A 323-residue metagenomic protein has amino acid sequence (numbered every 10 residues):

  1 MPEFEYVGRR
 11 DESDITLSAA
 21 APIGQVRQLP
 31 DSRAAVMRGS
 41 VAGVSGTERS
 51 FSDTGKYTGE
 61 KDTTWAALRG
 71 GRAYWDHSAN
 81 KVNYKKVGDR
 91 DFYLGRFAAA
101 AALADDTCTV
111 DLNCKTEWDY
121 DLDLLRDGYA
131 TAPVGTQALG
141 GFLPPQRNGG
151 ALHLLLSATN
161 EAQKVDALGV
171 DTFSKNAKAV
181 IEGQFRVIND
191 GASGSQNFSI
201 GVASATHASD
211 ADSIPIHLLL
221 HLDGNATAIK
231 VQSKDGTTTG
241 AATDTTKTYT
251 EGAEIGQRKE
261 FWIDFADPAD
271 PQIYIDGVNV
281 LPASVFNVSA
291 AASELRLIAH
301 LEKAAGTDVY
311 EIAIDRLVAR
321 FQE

Functional and structural regions predicted by a protein language model:
P2-E117, E294: Glycine-anchored, exposed beta-strand/edge motif detector
T116-Q137: Extracellular carbohydrate-recognition regions
G141-Q163: Short carbohydrate-recognition loop motifs
L155-K230, F321: Secretory/extracellular carbohydrate-interaction modules and structurally similar beta-sandwich "look-alikes"
I181-G183, G256-A266, P271-I273: Short tryptophan-centered beta-strand motifs in secreted/extracellular beta-sheet-rich domains of glycan-recognition
K234-E260: Short, aromatic/His-centered strand-loop micro-motif at the edge of beta-sheets
I275-R296: Short, solvent-exposed beta-strand-to-loop segments that form ligand-recognition rims of beta-rich domains
A304-D315: Extracellular carbohydrate recognition
